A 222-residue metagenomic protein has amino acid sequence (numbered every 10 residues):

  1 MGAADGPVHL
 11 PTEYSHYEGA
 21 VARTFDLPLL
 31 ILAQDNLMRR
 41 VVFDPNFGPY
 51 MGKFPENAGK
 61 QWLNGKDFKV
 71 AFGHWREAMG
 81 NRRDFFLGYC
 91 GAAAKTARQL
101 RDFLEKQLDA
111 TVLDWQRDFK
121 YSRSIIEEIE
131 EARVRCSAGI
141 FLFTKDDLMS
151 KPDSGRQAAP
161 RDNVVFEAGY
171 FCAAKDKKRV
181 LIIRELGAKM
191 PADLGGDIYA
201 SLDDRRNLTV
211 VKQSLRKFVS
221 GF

Functional and structural regions predicted by a protein language model:
M1-A20, R117-A173: TIR-domain catalytic/interaction hotspot
P11, L32-Q34, Y89, L142 (+1 more regions): Short His-Asn-centered micro-motif
R23-K53, K175-G187: Gly/Pro- and small hydrophobic-enriched strand-loop and loop-to-helix capping segments that sit at the rims
F25-L29, L108, C136-A138, D176-R179 (+1 more regions): Short glycine-/polar-rich loops that comprise or flank the Walker A/P-loop and associated switch/sensor motifs
L32, W115-R117, I183, L202: Conserved beta-strand termini and adjacent loop/short-helix elements that scaffold enzyme active sites in alpha/beta
L37-M38, K120, L148, M190: Positions that flank functional sites
M38-R98, K189-F222: C-terminal interaction surface of TIR/SEFIR-family domains
H74-F141, A174, L186: Conserved N-terminal substructure of TIR/SEFIR domains
